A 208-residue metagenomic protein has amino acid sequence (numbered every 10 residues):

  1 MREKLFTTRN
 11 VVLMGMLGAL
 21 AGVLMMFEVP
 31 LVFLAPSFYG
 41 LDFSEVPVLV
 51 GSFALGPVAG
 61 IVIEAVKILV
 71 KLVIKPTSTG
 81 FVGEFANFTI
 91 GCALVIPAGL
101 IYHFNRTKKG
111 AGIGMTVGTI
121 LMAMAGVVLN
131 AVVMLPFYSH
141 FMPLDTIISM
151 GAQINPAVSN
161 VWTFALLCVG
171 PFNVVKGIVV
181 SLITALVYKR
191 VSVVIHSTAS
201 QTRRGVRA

Functional and structural regions predicted by a protein language model:
M1-A208: Loop-helix junctions at membrane interfaces
